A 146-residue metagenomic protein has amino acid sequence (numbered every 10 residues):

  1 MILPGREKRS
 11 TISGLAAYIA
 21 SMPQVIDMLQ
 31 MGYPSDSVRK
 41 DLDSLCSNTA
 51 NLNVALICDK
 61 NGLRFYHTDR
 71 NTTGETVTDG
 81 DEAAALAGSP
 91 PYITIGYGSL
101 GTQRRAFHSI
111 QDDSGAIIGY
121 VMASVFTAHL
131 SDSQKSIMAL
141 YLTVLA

Functional and structural regions predicted by a protein language model:
L3, M31-N53, T127-M138: Solvent-exposed, extracytoplasmic
R6-R39, K60-F65, R70: Extracellular/periplasmic ligand-binding regions of membrane signal-transduction receptors
G14, D43-R64, V144: Short N-terminal helix-loop-first-beta-strand/juxtamembrane motif that initiates sensory/input modules
S35, D79, L100-Q103, D112 (+1 more regions): Helix-start (N-cap) segments at beta->loop->alpha junctions that couple sensory/regulatory domains to adjoining helices
S35-D36, L63, H67-L100: Extracytoplasmic/periplasmic sensor domains and loops in membrane signaling proteins
I117: Glycine-rich acetyl-CoA-binding "A-motif" of GNAT/NAT acetyltransferases
L140-A146: Selective detector of the "anchor" transmembrane alpha-helix that sits immediately C-terminal
